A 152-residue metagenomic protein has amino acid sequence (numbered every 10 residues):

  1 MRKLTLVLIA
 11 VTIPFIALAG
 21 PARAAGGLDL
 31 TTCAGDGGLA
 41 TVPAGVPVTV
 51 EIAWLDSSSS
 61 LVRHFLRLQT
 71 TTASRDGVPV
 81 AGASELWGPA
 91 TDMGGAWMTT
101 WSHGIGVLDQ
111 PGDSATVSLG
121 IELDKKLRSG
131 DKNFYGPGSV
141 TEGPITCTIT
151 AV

Functional and structural regions predicted by a protein language model:
M1-L4: Positively charged n-region of N-terminal signal peptides that target proteins for export
V7-A17: Bacterial N-terminal signal peptides
F15-G27: C-terminal region of N-terminal signal peptides and the immediate post-cleavage residues of exported proteins
A17, L108-Q110: A broadly tuned, weak detector of single residues within folded domains
A24-V107, L119-V152: Beta-strand-rich recognition domains
G112-L119: Short, well-structured beta-strand segments within conserved domains
